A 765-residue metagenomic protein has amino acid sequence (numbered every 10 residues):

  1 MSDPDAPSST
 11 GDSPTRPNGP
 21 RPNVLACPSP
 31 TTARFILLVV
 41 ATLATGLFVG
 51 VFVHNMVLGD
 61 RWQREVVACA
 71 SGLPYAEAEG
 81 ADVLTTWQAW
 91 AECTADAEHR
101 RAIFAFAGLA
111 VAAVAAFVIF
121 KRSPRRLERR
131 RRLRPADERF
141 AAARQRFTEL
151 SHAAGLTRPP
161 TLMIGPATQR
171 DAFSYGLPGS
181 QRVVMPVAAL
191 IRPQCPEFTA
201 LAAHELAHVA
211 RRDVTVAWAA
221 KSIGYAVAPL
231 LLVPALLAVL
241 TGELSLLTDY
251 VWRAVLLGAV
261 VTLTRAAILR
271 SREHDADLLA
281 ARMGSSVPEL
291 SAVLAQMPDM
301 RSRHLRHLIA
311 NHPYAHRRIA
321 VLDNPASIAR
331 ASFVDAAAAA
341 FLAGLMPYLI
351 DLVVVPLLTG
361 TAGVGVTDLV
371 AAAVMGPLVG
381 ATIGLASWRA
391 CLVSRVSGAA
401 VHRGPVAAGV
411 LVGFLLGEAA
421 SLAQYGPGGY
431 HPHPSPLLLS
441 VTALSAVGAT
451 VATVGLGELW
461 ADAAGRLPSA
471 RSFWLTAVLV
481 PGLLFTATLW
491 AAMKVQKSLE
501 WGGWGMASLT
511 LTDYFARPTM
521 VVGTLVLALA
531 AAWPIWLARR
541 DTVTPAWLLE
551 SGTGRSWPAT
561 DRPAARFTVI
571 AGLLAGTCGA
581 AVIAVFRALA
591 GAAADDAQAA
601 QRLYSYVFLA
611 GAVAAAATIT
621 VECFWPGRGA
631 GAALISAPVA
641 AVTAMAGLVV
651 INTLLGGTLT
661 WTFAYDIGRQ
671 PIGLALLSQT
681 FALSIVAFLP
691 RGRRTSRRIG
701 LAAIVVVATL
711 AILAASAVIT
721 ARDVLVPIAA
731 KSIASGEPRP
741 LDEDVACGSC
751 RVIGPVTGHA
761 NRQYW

Functional and structural regions predicted by a protein language model:
S2-M163, A226-Y250, A254, G258-R270 (+2 more regions): Hydrophobic or amphipathic, alpha-helical segments that drive membrane association/targeting
H152-R182, T262-S271, D275, A280-A339: Active-site-proximal gating segments in proteases and membrane effectors
M185, A200-H208, R212-D213, A217 (+2 more regions): Active-site recognition of the HExxH zinc-binding catalytic motif
V187-A200: Short pre-active-site segment immediately N-terminal to the catalytic Zn-binding motif
E205-V209, N311-H312, A320-P325, A594-A600: Solvent-exposed, extramembrane regions of membrane proteins
R212-G242, L290-L294: Post-HEXXH active-site segment of zinc metalloproteases
L741, A746-R751, P755-W765: Extracytosolic and intramembrane catalytic regions of membrane-associated proteins in envelope/secretory systems
